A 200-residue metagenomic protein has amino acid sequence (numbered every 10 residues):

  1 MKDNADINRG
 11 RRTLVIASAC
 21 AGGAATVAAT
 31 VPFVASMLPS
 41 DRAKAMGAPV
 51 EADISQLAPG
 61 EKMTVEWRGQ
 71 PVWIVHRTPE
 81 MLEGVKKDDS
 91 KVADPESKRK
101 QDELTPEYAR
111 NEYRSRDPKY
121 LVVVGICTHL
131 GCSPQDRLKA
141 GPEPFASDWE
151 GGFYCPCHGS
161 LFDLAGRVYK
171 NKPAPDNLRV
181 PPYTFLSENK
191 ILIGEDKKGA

Functional and structural regions predicted by a protein language model:
K2-A21: N-terminal secretory signal peptides and thylakoid transit peptides that target proteins across membranes
D3, T13, T26-E66, Q70: C-terminal segment of N-terminal export signals and the immediately downstream linker at the start of the mature
G23-V27, D176: Active-site-proximal structural scaffolding
I54, W67, V75-H76, V124 (+2 more regions): Pocket-edge structural micro-motifs
G60-A109: Extracytoplasmic/periplasmic/luminal assembly and interaction segments in envelope/secretory/respiratory proteins
S90-A200: Rieske [2Fe-2S] iron-sulfur-binding domain
